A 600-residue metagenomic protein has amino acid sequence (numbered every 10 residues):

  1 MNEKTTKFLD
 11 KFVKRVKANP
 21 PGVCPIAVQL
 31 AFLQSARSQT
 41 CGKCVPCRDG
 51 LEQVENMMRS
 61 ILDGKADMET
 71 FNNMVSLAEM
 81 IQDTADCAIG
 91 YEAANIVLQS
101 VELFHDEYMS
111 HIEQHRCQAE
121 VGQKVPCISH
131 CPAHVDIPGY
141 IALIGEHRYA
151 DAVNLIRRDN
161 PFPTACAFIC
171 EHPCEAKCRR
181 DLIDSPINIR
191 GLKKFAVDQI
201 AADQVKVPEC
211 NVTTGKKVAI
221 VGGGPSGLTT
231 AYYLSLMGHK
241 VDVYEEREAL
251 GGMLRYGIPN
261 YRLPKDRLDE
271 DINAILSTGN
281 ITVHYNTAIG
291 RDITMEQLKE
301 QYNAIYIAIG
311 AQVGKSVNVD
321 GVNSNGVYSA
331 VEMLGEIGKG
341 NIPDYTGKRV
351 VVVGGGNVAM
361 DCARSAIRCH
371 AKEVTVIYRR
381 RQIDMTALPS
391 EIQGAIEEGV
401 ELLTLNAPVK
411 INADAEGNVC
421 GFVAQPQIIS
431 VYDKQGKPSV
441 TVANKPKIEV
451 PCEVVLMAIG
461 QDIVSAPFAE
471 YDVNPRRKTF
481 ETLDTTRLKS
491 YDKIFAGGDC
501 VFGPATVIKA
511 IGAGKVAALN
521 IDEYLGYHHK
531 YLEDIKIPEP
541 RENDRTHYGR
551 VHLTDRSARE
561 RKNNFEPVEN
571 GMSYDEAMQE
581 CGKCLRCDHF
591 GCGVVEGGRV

Functional and structural regions predicted by a protein language model:
M1-Q118: Redox cofactor-anchoring modules in respiratory/redox and cofactor-processing assemblies
Q34-N56, E79-I96, A119-G139, P161-L182 (+1 more regions): Local cysteine-cluster metal-coordination motifs and their immediate loop/turn environment, predominantly Fe-S cluster
C117-Q118, P126-C127, Q393, A407-A413 (+5 more regions): Mid-to-C-terminal Rossmann-like scaffold of FAD/NAD(P)H-dependent oxidoreductases
F195-N211, N273-G279, V283-R291, G314-C369 (+1 more regions): Glycine-rich dinucleotide-binding loop and its adjacent helix/turn
K217-D242, A359-I367: N-terminal Rossmann-like FAD-binding beta1-loop-alpha1 element of flavoenzymes
K240-V243, R247-A274, V283-H284, G335-I337 (+2 more regions): Rossmann-like dinucleotide-binding cores of NAD(P)H-dependent redox enzymes
N323-G347, Y432-P504, I537: FAD-site-proximal beta/loop scaffold in flavoenzymes
C362, C500-Y531: A conserved FAD-binding loop/helix module that cradles the flavin
